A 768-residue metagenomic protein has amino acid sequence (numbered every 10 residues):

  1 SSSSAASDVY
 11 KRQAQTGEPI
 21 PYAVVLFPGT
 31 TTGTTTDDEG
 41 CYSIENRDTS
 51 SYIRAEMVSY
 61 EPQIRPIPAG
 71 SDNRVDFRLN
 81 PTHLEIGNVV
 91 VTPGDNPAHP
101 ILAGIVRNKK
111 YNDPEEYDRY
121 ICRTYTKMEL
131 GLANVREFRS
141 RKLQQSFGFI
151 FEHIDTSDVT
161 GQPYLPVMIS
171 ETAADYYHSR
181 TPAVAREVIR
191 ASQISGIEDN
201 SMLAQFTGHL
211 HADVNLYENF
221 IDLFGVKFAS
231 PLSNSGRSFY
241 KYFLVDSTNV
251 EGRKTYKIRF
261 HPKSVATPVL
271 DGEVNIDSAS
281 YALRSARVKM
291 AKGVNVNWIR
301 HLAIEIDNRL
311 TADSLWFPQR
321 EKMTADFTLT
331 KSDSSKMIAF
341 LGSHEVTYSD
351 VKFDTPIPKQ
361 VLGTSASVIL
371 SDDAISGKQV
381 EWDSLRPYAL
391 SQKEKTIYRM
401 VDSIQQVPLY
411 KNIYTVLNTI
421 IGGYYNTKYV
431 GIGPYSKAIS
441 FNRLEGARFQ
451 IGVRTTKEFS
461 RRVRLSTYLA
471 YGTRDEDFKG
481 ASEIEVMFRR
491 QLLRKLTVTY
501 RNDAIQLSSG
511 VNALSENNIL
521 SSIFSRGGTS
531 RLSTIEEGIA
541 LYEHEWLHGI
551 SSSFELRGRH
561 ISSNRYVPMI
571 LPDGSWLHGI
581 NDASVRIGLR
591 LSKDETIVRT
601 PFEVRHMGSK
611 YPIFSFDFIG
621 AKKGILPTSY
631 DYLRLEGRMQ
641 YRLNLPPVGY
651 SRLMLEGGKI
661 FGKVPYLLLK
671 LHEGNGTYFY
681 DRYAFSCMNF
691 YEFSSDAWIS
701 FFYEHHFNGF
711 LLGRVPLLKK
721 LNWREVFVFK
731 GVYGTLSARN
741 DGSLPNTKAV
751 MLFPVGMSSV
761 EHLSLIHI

Functional and structural regions predicted by a protein language model:
S1-Y10, H767-I768: Short, small-residue-biased leader/transition segments that mark boundaries at the very start of proteins
S7, Q15-G29: Short, ordered, surface-exposed loop/turn motifs in non-cytosolic proteins
E18-P21, S43-S50: Short Pro-Gly-centered beta-turn/loop motif in secreted/extracellular proteins
F27-G29, Y52-R65: A short, solvent-exposed loop/turn motif at the edges and junctions of modular extracellular/periplasmic domains
T31-C41: Short, acidic Ser/Thr/Gly-rich low-complexity loop/linker segments typical of extracellular and cell-surface proteins
I67-P93: Extracellular beta-sheet/turn segments enriched in Thr/Pro/Gly and aliphatic residues
H83-L84, N88, T92-T255, H261-V269 (+8 more regions): Structured extracytoplasmic
F228, G363-H767: Exposed, low-structure sequence patches enriched in small/polar residues
